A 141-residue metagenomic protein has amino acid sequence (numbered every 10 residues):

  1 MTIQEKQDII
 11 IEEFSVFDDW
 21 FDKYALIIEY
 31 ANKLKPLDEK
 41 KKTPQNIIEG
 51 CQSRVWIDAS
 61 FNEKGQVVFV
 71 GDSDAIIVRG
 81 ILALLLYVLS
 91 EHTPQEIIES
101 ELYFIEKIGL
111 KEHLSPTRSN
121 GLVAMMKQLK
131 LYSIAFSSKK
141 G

Functional and structural regions predicted by a protein language model:
I3-R54, F61-K64, V68, I105-G141: N-terminal intrinsically disordered, cationic/polar leader segments that include organellar targeting peptides
E12, A83-L84: Positions in alpha-helical segments
R54-W56, Y87, E96-E99, M125-K127: Short, surface-exposed, polar/charged, turn-prone segments marking secondary-structure boundaries
S73-D74: A short interface-forming secondary-structure element
V78-I81: Short Cys/His-based metal-binding microdomains
L84-H92: Alpha-helical support elements that line or immediately flank enzyme active sites and cofactor-binding pockets
E91-I108: Glycine-rich phosphate/pyrophosphate-binding loops and their adjacent beta-strand/loop elements at enzyme active sites
